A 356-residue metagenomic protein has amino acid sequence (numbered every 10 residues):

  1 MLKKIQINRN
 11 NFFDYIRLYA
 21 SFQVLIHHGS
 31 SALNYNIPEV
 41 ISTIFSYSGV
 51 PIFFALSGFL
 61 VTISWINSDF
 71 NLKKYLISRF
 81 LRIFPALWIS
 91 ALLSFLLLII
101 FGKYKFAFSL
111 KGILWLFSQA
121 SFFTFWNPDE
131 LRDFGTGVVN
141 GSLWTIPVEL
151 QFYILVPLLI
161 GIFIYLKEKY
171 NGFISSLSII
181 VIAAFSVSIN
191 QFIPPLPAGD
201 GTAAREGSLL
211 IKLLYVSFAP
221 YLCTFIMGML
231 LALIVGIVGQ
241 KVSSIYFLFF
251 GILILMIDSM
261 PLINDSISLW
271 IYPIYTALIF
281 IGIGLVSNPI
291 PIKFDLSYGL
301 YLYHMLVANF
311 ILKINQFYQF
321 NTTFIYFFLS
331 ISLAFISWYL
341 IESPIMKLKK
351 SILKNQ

Functional and structural regions predicted by a protein language model:
M1-N10: Short, Lys/Arg-rich, polar N-terminal cytosolic tail immediately upstream of the first transmembrane signal-anchor
L2, G49-F108, V307, Y326-S330 (+1 more regions): Juxtamembrane transmembrane-helix termini
N10-I66, F84-L87, Y301-M305, L312: Functionally critical transmembrane alpha-helices in membrane proteins and complexes, commonly lining
N10-N11, P38-V50, G135-V148, I189-M227 (+3 more regions): Interfacial loop-to-helix transition and helix-capping segments at the boundaries of transmembrane helices
T62-D69, L96-F101, L158-E168, M229-G239 (+4 more regions): Structural signal for the C-terminal ends of transmembrane alpha-helices and the immediately following loop
I66, I83, L114, A120-V187 (+3 more regions): Hydrophobic alpha-helical segments with transmembrane-like composition
I83-L150, G201-R205, Y272-I279: Membrane-interface helix-loop-helix regions
F250-S343: Alpha-helical transmembrane segments of multi-pass integral membrane proteins
